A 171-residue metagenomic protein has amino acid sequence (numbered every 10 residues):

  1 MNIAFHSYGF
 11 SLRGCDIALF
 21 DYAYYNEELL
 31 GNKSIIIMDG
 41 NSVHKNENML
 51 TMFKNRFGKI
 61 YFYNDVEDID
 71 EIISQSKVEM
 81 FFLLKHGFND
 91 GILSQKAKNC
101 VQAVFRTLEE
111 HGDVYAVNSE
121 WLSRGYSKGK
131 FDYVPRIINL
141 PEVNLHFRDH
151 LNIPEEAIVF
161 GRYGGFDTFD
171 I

Functional and structural regions predicted by a protein language model:
N2, E79-F82, V114, V159: Structural motif
F5, Y61-F62, D70-D90, K98-V101: Short N-terminal targeting/anchoring amphipathic segment
H6-R13, F20-I69: N-terminal strand-loop element at the rim of the active site of nucleotide-sugar-dependent glycosyltransferases
H6-S7, N118, R162-F166: Short hydrophobic "strand-cap" motifs at the C-terminus of beta-strands
S42-L50, F88-G91, L108-E109, L122-Y126 (+1 more regions): Short, charged/polar "capping" segments at the starts of alpha-helices and the immediately preceding loops
H86-D113, F169: A short, histidine- and acid-enriched strand-loop-helix "catalytic/donor-clamping" loop that lines the nucleotide-sugar
R106, D113-H146, H150: Donor nucleotide-sugar binding/catalytic pocket of nucleotide-sugar-dependent glycosyltransferases
R136-I171: Conserved catalytic-core segment of nucleotide-activated headgroup transferases in glycan assembly
